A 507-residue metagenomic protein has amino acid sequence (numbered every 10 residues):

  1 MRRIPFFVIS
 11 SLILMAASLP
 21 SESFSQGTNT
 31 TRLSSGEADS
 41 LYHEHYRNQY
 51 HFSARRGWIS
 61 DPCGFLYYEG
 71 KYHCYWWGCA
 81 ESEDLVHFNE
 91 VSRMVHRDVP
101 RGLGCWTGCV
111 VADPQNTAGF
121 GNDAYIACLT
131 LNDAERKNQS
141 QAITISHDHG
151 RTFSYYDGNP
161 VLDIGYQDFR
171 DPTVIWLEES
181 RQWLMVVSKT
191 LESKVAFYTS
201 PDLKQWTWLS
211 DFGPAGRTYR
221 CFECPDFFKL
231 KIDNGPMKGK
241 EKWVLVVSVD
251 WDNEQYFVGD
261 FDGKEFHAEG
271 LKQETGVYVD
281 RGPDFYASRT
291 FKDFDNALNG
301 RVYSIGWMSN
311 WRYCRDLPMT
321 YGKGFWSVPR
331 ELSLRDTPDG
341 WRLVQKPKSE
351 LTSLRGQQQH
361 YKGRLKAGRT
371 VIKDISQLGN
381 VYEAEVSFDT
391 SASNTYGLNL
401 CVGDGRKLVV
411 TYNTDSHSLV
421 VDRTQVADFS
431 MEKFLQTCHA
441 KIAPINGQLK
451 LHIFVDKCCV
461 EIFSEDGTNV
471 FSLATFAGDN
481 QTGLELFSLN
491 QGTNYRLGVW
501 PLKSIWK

Functional and structural regions predicted by a protein language model:
M1-T28: Bacterial Sec-dependent N-terminal signal peptides
L14-A16, S21, I164, L400 (+2 more regions): Generic detector of low-complexity/intrinsically disordered segments and short hydrophobic N-terminal stretches
F24-D171, W176-F222, K231-R281, N299-G300 (+5 more regions): Beta-rich carbohydrate-recognition and catalytic domains
K238, W251-D252, D262-A287, F291-K507: Beta-rich accessory regions
